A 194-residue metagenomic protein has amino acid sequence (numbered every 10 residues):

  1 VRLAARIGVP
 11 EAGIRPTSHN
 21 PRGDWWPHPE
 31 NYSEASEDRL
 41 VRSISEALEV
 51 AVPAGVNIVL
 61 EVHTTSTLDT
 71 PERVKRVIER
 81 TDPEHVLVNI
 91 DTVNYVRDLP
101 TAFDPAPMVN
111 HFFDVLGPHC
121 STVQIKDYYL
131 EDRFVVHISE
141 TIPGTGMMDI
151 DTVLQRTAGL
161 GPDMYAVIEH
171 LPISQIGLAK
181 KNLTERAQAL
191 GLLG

Functional and structural regions predicted by a protein language model:
V1-V88: Active-site acidic/histidine proton-transfer and metal-coordination neighborhood in alpha/beta enzyme cores
V9, S45-E49, T67, P71-G194: Histidine-acidic metal/acid-base catalytic patches
